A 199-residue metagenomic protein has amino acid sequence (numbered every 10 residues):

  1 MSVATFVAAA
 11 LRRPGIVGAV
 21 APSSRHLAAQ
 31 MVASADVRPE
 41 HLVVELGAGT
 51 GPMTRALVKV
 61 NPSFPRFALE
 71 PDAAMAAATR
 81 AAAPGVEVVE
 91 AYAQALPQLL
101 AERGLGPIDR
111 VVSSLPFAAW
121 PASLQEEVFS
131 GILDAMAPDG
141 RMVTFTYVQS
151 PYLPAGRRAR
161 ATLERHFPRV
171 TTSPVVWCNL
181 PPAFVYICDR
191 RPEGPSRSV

Functional and structural regions predicted by a protein language model:
V3-R38: Class I SAM-dependent methyltransferase Rossmann-like catalytic core, especially the SAM/SAH-binding loop
P39-G49: Conserved class I S-adenosyl-L-methionine
T50-P62: Conserved SAM-binding loop of SAM-dependent methyltransferases across substrates and taxa, primarily the Class I
D72-A73, Y92: Conserved SAM/SAH-binding beta-strand->alpha-helix loop
T79-R80: Conserved SAM-binding loop
E126-P138: A short glycine-rich, Lys/Arg-flanked "PGG" loop and its adjoining helix->strand segment in the class I
M136-T146: Conserved beta-strand signature within the Rossmann-like core of class I S-adenosyl-L-methionine
P154-V199: Class I S-adenosyl-L-methionine
